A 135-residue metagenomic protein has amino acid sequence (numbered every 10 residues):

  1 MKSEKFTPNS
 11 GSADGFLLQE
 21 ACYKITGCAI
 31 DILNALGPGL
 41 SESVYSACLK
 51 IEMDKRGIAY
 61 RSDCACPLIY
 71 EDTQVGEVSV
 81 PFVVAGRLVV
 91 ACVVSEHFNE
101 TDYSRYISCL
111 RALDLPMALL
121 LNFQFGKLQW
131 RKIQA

Functional and structural regions predicted by a protein language model:
M1-A59, P116-M117, L128, Q134-A135: Solvent-exposed, charged helical/coil patches that constitute nucleic-acid or partner-interaction surfaces
F6, F16, F82, F98 (+1 more regions): Phenylalanine-focused residue identity feature
C22, C28, C48, C64-C66 (+2 more regions): Generic recognition of cysteine residues
I32, L88-V89: Generic signal for short, ordered secondary-structure residues within or immediately flanking folded domains
P38-S41, S46-R87, S95-E96, F125-A135: Active-site metal-binding core of divalent-cation-utilizing nuclease and nuclease-like domains
V89, V93-A135: Nucleic-acid nuclease catalytic cores
